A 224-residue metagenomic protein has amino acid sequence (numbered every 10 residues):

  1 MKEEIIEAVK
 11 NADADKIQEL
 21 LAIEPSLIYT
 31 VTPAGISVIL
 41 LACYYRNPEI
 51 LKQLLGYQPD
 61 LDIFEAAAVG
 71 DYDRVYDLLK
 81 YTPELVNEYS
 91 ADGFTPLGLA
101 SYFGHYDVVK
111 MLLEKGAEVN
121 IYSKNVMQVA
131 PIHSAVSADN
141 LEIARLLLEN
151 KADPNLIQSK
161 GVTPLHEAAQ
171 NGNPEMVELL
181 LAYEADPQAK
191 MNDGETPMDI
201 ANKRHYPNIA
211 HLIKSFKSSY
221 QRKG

Functional and structural regions predicted by a protein language model:
M1-E7, K52-E65, Y81, N150 (+3 more regions): Ankyrin-repeat-protein effector appendages
M1-V31, D71-E88: N-terminal segments that cap or nucleate solenoid repeat domains
E7-A12, L41-R46, E65-D71, L99-H105 (+3 more regions): Ankyrin repeat A-helix N-terminal signature
D13-L21, N47-L55, D71-L79, H105-L113 (+3 more regions): Ankyrin repeat structural motif
L27-I28, L61, V86, V119-I121 (+2 more regions): Ankyrin-repeat inter-repeat connecting loop/turn
T32, S90, S123-N125, Q158 (+1 more regions): Ankyrin repeat boundary/linker residues
G35, G93, M127-Q128, G161 (+1 more regions): Start-of-repeat signature of ankyrin repeats
Y122-N125, V129-E149: Alpha-helical adaptor scaffolds
